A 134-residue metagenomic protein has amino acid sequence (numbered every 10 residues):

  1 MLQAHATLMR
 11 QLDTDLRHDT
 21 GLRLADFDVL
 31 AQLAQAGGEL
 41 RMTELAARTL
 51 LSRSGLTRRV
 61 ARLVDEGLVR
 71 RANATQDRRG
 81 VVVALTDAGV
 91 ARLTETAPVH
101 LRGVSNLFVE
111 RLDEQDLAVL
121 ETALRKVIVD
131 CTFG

Functional and structural regions predicted by a protein language model:
M1-T20, E66-L68, A118: N-terminal leader segment of winged-helix/HTH proteins
Q3-Q11, L85-A88, A123-D130: C-terminal ligand-sensing/allosteric alpha-helical core of TetR-family HTH transcriptional regulators
R10-S54: N-terminal helix-turn-helix DNA-binding core of bacterial DNA-binding proteins
L33-G37, V109, V127: Short helix-capping/turn signature of helix-turn-helix
A61-V119: Charged, amphipathic alpha-helical coiled-coil/dimerization segments
E114-G134: C-terminal regulatory/oligomerization modules of transcriptional regulators
